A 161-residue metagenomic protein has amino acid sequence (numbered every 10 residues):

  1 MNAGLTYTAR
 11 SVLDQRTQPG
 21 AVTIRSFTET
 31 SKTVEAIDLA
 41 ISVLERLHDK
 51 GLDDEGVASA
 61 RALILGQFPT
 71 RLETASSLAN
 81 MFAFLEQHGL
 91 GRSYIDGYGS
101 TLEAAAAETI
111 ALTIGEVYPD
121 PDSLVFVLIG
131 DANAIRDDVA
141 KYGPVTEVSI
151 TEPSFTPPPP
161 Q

Functional and structural regions predicted by a protein language model:
M1-D49, D54-A107, L112-E116, D120-I129 (+1 more regions): M16 family metallopeptidases and their MPP-like homologs
R71, L128-Q161: An aromatic/glycine/proline-enriched structural segment found at the starts of mature extracellular/organellar domains
